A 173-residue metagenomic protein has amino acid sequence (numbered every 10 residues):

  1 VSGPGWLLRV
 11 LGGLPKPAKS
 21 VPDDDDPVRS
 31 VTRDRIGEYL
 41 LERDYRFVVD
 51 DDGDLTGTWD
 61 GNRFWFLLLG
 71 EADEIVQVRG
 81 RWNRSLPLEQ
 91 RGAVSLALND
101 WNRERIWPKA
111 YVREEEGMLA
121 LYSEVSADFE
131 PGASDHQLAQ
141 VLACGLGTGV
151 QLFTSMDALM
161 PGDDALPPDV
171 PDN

Functional and structural regions predicted by a protein language model:
V1-L69: Charge-rich, low-complexity N-terminal segments
D54-T56, D73-V76, L119-L121: Hydrophobic residues embedded in beta-strands of well-ordered beta-sheets
D60-S95: Long, continuous compositionally biased terminal/linker segments
R81-Y122: Short, internal acidic amphipathic alpha-helical interface segments that mediate docking to partner proteins
Y122-D128: Residues forming anionic-ligand binding surfaces in small-molecule and nucleic-acid pockets of primarily soluble enzymes
F129-V141: A short acidic/glycine-rich loop-to-helix N-cap element
A139-G162: A conserved amphipathic terminal alpha-helix motif
D157-N173: Short, highly charged C-terminal tails/helix-capping segments
